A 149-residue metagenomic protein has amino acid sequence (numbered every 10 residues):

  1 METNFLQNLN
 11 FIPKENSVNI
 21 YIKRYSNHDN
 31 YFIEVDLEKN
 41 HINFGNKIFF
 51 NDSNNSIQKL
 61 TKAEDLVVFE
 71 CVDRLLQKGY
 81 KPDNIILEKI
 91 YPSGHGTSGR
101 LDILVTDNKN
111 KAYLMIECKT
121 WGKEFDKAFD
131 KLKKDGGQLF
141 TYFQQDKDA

Functional and structural regions predicted by a protein language model:
M1-A149: A short, conserved, highly charged catalytic patch centered on acidic carboxylates
